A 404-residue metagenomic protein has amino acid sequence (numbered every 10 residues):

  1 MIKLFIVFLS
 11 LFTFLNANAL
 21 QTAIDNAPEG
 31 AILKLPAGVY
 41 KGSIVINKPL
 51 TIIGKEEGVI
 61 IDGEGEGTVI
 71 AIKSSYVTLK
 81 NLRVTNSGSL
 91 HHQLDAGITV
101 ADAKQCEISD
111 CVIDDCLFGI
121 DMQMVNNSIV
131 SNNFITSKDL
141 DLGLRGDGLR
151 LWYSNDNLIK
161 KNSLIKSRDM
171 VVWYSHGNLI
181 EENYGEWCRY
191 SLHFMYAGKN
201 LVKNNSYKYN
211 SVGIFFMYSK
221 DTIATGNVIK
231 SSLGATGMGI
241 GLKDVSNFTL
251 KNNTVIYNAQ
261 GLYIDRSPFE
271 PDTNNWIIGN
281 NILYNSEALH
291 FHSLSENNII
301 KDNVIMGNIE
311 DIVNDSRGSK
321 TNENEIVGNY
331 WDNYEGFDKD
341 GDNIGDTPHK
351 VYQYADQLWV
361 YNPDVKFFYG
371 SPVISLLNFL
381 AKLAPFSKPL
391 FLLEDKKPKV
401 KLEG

Functional and structural regions predicted by a protein language model:
L4-T13: Sec-dependent N-terminal signal peptides
L15-V45: Acidic Gly/Asp/Thr-rich repetitive segments characteristic of extracellular carbohydrate-active and adhesion proteins
N18, G63-A71, H92-V100, D115-M122 (+8 more regions): Extracellular beta-strand/beta-solenoid scaffold signature
K41-I53, I60-C106, L117-V125, L151: Extracellular beta-strand-rich solenoid/capping regions of secreted or surface-exposed proteins that bind or remodel
K48, V59, S74-V77, A103 (+10 more regions): Small-residue (G/S/T/A) turn/hinge positions that recur once per unit in extracellular repeat modules
L82, C106, C111, S128 (+17 more regions): Consensus "Asn ladder" position of solenoid repeat domains
Q123-K220, A224, I229-K230: Solenoidal tandem-repeat scaffolds enriched in leucines and small polar residues
L233-A235, G239, F248, G261-E270 (+1 more regions): Functionally critical loop-and-helix segments that line ligand-binding/catalytic clefts of soluble enzyme domains
